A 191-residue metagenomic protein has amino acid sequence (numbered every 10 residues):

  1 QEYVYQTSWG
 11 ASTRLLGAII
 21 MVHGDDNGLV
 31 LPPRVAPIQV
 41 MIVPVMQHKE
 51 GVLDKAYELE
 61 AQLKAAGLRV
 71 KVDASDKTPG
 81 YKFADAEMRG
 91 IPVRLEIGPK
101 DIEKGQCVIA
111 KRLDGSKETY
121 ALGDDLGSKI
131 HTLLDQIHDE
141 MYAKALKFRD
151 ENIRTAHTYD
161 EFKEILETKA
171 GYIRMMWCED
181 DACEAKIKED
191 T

Functional and structural regions predicted by a protein language model:
Q1-T191: NTP/phosphate- and nucleic-acid-binding module
